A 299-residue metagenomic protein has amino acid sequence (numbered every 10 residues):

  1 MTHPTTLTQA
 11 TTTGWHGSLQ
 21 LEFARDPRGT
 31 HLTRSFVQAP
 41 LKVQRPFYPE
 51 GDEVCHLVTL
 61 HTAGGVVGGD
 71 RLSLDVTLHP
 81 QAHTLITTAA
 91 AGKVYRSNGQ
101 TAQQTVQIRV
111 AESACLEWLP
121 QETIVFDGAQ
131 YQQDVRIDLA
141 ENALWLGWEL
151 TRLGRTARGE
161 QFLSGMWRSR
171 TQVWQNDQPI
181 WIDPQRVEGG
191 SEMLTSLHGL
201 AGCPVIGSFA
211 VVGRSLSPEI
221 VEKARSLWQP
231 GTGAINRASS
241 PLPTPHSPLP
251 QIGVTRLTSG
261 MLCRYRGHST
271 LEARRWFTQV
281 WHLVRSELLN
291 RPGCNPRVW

Functional and structural regions predicted by a protein language model:
T2-E122, D127, H282: N-terminal, charged/glycine-rich beta-strand/loop interface patches
W15, D70, A102, A129 (+3 more regions): A short, structural micro-pattern
L19, L72, Q104-V106, A114 (+4 more regions): One face of beta-strands
H83-L85, C115-E117, L144-L146, G207-S208 (+2 more regions): Structural motif
A89-V94, E122-I124, L150-L153, Q185-G190: Short, solvent-exposed aromatic-acidic interface loops
Q100-L163: Internal, conserved structured core segments that host functional sites
T151, R155-S240, H246-W299: A structural signal for small-residue-enriched, beta-sheet-centric alpha/beta enzyme cores and oligomeric scaffold folds
